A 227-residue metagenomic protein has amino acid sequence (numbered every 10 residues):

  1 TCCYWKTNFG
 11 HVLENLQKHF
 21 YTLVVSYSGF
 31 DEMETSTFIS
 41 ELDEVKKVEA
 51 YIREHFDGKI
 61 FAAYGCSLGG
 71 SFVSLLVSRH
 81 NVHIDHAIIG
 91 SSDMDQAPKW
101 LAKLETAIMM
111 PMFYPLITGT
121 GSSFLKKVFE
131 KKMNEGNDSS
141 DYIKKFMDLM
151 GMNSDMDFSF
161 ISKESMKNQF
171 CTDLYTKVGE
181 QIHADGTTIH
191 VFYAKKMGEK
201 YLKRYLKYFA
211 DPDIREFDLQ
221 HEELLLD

Functional and structural regions predicted by a protein language model:
T1-E34: Conserved HGGG/HGGXW glycine-rich cap/lid loop of the alpha/beta-hydrolase fold
L23-Y64: Active-site loop/oxyanion-hole signature of alpha/beta-hydrolase fold enzymes
S26-D31, D93, L219-Q220: Short beta-to-alpha linker loops that shape the active-site pocket of alpha/beta-hydrolase fold enzymes
G65-V73: Gly/Ala-rich beta-loop-alpha elbow adjacent to hydrolase catalytic centers
S78, H86-T118: Flexible "cap/lid" loop of the alpha/beta hydrolase fold
K103-Y175: The alpha/beta-hydrolase serine catalytic core
I161-K207: Conserved serine/cysteine hydrolase catalytic core
L219-D227: Catalytic histidine-centered segment of alpha/beta-hydrolase-like enzymes
